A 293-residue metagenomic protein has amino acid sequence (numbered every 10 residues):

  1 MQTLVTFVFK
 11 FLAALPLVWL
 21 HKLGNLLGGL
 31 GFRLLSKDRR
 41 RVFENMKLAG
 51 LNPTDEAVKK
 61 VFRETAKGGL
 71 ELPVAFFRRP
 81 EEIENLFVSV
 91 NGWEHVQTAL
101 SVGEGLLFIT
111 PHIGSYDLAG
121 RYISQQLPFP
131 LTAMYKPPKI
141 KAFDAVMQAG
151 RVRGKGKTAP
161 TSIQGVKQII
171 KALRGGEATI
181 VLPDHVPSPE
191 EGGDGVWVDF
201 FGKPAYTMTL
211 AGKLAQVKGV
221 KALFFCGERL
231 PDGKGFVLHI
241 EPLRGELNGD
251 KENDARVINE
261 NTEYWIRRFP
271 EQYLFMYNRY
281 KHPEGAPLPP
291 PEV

Functional and structural regions predicted by a protein language model:
M1-T110, V146-A149, R153: Membrane-anchoring hydrophobic helices of lipid-metabolizing enzymes
G31, E84, Y135-K136, K157-T158 (+2 more regions): A generic structural signal for short
L34, N52, E56-F62, S101 (+2 more regions): Non-catalytic C-terminal accessory region of glycerolipid acyltransferases and related lyso-lipid remodeling enzymes
G69, V102-I163, G175, P189-V196: Catalytic core of membrane glycerolipid acyltransferases/transacylases, capturing the structured, soluble-facing
L86-S89, I113, I140, A159-S162 (+2 more regions): A conditional alpha-helix N-cap/helix-loop micro-motif detector
W93-Q97, G120-S124, D144-Q148, I169-I170 (+2 more regions): Short amphipathic alpha-helical segments and helix-helix/interface helices
